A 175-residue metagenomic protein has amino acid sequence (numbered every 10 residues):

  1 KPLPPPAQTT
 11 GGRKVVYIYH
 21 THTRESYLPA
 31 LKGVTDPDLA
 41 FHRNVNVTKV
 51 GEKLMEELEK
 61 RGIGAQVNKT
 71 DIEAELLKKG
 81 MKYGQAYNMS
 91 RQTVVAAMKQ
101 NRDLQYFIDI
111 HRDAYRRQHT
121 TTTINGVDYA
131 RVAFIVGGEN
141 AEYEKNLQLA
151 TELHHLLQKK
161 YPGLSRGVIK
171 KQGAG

Functional and structural regions predicted by a protein language model:
K1-N101, A114-H119: N-terminal catalytic or cofactor-binding beta/alpha core of small enzyme domains
Q8-G11, T123-Y129, G175: Short glycine/proline-enriched loop/turn "hinge" motifs that connect secondary-structure elements and lie
Y17, Q105-I108: Structural motif
H42, R116-A141: A short, glycine/acidic-enriched catalytic loop
K49-E52, Y143-L164: Long, well-ordered alpha-helical scaffolding segments within enzyme catalytic domains, especially pronounced
E59, M98-K99, D109, H154 (+1 more regions): Signal for well-folded cores of large energy- and translation-related assemblies
R61-A65, R102-Y106, R131, G163-L164: Loop/turn elements at helix/coil->beta-strand transitions in domains of secreted/extracellular proteins
V168-G175: Active-site-adjacent mobile loop/cap segments within catalytic or ligand-binding domains
